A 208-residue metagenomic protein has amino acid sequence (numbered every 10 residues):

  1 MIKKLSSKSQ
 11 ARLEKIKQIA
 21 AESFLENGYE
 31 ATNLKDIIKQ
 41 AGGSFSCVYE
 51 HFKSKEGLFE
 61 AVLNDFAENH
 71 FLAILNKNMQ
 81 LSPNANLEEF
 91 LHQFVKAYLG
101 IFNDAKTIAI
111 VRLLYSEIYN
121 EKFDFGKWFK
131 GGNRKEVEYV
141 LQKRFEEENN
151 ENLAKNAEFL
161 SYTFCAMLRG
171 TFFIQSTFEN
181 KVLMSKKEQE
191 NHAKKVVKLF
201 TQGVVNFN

Functional and structural regions predicted by a protein language model:
M1-A11, N208: N-terminal intrinsically disordered/low-complexity leader segments
K4, E146-K198: Hydrophobic/aromatic-rich alpha-helical bundle segments in the mid-to-C-terminal region
K4, K15, I19, S23-G57 (+1 more regions): Helix-turn-helix
S9, K17, L63, L91 (+4 more regions): Amphipathic, non-transmembrane alpha-helical scaffold segments
E60-F66, H70-I74: Alpha-helical DNA-contacting segments of helix-turn-helix folds
A61, L75-I108, A154-F164, E190: Hydrophobic alpha-helical connector segments
E89, A109, K122-N150, F159 (+1 more regions): Amphipathic alpha-helical packing segments from all-alpha helical-bundle domains
F102-F125, F173-E179: Amphipathic alpha-helical segments used for helix-helix packing
